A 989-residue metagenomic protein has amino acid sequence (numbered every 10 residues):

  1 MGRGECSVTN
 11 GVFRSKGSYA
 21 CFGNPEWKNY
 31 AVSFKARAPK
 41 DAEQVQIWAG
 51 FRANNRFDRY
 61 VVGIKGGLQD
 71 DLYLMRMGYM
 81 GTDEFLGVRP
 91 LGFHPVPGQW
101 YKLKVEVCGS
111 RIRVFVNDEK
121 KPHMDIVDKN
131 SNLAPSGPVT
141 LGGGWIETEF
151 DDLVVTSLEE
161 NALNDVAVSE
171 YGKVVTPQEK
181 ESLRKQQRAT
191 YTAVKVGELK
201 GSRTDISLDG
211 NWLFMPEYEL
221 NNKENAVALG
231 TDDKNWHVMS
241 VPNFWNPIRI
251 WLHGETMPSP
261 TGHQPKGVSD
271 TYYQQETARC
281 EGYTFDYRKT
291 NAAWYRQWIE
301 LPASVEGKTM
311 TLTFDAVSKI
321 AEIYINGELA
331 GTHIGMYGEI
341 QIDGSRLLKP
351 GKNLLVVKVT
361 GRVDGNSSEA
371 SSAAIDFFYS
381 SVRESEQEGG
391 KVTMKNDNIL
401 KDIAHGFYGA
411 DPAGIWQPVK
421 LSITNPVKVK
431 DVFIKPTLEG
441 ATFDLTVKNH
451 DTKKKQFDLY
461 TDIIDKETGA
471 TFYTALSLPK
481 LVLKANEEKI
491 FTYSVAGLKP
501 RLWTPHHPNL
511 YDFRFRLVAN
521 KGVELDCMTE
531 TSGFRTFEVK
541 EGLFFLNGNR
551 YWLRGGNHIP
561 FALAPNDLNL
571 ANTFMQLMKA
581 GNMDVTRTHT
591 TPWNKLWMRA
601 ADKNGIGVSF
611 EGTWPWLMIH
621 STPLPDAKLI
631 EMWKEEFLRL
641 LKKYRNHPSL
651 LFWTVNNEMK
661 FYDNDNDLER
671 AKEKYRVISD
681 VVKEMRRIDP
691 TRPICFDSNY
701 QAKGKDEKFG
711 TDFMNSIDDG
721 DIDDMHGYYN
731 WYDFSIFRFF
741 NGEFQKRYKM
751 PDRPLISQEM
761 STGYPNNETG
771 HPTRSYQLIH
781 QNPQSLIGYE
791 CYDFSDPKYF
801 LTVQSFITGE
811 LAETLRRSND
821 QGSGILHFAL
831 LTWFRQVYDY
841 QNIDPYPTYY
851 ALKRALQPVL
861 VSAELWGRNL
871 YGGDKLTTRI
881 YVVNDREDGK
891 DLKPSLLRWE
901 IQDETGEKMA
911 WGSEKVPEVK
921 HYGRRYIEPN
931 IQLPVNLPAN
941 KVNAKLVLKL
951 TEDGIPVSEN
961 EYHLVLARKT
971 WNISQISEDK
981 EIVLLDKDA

Functional and structural regions predicted by a protein language model:
K16-M77: Secretory/extracellular carbohydrate-interaction modules and structurally similar beta-sandwich "look-alikes"
E26, Q46, A53-R56, G66-Q69 (+5 more regions): Extended carbohydrate-recognition surfaces in non-catalytic/accessory domains of CAZymes and lectin-like proteins
N117-G137, H333-I334, A374-I375, Y379 (+1 more regions): Short, solvent-exposed beta-strand-to-loop segments that form ligand-recognition rims of beta-rich domains
M124-D152, A404: Flexible glycan-contacting loops in extracellular carbohydrate-active proteins
V194, E198, L213-M215, F285-K428 (+4 more regions): Accessory beta-strand-rich segments of carbohydrate-active enzymes
R203-E224, S240-P247, N398-I403, F407-I415 (+7 more regions): Substrate-binding clefts and catalytic carboxylate motifs of secreted carbohydrate-active enzymes
P247-L301, V305-T313, S318-I325, G331-T332 (+8 more regions): Active-site-adjacent substrate/metal-binding segments within catalytic domains of carbohydrate-active enzymes
N572-T573, G581, V585-I843: Substrate-binding/catalytic cleft of secreted carbohydrate-active enzymes, primarily glycoside hydrolases
